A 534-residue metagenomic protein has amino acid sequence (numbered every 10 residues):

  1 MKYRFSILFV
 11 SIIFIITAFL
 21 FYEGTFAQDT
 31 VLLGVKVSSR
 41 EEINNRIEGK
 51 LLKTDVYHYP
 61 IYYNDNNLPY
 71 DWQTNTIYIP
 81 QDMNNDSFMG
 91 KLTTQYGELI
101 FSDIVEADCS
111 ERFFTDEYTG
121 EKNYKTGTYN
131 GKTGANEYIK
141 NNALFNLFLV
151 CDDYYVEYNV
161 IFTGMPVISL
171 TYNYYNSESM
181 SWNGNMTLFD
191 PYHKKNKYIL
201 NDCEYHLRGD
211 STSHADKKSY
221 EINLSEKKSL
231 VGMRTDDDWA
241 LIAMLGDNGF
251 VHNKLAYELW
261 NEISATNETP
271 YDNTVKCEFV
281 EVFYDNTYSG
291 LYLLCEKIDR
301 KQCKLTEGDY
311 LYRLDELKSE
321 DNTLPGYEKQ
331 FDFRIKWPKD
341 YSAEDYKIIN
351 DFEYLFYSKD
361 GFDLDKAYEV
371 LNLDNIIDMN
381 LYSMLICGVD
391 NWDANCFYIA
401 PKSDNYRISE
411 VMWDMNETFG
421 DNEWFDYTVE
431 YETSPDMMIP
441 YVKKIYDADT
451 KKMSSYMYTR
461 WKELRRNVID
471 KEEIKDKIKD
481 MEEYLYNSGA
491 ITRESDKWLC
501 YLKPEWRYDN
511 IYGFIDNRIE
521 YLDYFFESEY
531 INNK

Functional and structural regions predicted by a protein language model:
F5-G164: Beta-rich interaction/scaffold domains
I77-N85, M89, T93-Y96, D103-G120 (+1 more regions): Conserved NTP-binding catalytic cores of kinases and kinase-like/nucleotidyltransferase enzymes across multiple kinase
E98-S102, I263-F279, G388: Short, well-structured beta-strand/strand-turn elements
A215-D216, A343-N350, Y354-D393, I399-A400 (+1 more regions): Middle-to-C-terminal accessory/interaction subdomains
Y220-N223, W239-A243, F250, E258 (+7 more regions): Structural recognition of the beta-strand scaffold that forms the well-ordered cores of secreted hydrolase catalytic
N223-S229, L241-G246, N273, T287-L381 (+1 more regions): Internal "kinase-insert"/substrate-recognition segments embedded within catalytic cores of ATP-dependent enzymes
M233-T235, H252-K254, Y292-L294, K301-G308 (+3 more regions): Short, solvent-exposed loop/turn and secondary-structure capping segments
G246-Y271: A conserved alpha-helical element in kinase catalytic cores
